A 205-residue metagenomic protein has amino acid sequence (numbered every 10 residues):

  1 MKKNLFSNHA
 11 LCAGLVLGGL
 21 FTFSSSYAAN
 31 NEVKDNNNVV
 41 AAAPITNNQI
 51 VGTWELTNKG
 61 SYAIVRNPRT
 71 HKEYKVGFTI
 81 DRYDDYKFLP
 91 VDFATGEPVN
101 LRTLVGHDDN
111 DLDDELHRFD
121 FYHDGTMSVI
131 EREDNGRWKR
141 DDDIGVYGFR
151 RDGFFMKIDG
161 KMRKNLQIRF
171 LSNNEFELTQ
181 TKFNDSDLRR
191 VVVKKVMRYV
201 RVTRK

Functional and structural regions predicted by a protein language model:
K2-A13: Bacterial N-terminal signal peptides that target proteins for export
C12-T22: Bacterial N-terminal signal peptides
A28-K205: Lipid interaction determinants
